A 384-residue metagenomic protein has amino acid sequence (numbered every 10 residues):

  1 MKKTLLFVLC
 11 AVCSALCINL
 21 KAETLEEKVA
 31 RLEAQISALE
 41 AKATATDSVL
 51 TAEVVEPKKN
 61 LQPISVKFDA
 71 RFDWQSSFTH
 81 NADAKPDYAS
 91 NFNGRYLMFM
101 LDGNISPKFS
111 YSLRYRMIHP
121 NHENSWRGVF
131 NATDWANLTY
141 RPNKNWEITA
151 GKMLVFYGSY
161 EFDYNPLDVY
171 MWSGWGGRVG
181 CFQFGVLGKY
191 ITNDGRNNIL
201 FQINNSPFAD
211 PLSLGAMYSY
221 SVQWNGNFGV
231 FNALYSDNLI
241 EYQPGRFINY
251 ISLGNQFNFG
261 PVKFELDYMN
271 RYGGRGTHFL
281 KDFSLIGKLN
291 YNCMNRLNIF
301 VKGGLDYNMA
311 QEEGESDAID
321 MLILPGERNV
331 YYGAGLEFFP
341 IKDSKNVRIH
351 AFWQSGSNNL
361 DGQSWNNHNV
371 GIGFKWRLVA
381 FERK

Functional and structural regions predicted by a protein language model:
M1-T4: Positively charged n-region of N-terminal signal peptides that target proteins for export
F7-V8, V29: Short helix-onset patch at the extreme N-terminus, typifying the N->h transition of secretory signal peptides
V8-A15: Bacterial N-terminal signal peptides
L20-D73, S77, N369, G373 (+1 more regions): N-terminal periplasmic/intermembrane-space "pro-region" immediately following the signal or transit peptide
E26, D73-A89, E123-W126, T139-R141 (+1 more regions): Outer-membrane beta-barrel pore domains
P57-F78, P86-F208, A216, N225-N227 (+1 more regions): Outer membrane beta-barrel
L200-F247: Loop-centered beta-sheet repeat module
